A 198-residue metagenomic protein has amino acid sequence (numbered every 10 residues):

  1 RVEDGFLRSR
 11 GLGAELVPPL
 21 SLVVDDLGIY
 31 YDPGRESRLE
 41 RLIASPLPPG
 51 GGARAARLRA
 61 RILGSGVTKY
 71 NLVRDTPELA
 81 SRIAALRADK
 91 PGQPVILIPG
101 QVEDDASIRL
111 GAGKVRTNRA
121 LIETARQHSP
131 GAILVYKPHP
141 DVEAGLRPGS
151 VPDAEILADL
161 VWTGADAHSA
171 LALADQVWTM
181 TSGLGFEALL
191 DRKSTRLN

Functional and structural regions predicted by a protein language model:
R1-N198: Catalytic-core helical/loop segments in enzymes performing group transfer/polymerization on anionic/lipid-linked
